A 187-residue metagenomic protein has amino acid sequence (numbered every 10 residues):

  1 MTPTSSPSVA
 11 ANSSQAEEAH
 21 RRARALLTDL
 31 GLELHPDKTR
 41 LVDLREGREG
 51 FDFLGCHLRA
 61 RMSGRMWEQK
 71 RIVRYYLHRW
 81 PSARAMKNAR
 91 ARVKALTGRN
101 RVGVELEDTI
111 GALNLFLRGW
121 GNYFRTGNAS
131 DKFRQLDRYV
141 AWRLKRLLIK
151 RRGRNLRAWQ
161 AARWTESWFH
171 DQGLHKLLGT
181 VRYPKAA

Functional and structural regions predicted by a protein language model:
M1-A187: Non-catalytic terminal/accessory segments
